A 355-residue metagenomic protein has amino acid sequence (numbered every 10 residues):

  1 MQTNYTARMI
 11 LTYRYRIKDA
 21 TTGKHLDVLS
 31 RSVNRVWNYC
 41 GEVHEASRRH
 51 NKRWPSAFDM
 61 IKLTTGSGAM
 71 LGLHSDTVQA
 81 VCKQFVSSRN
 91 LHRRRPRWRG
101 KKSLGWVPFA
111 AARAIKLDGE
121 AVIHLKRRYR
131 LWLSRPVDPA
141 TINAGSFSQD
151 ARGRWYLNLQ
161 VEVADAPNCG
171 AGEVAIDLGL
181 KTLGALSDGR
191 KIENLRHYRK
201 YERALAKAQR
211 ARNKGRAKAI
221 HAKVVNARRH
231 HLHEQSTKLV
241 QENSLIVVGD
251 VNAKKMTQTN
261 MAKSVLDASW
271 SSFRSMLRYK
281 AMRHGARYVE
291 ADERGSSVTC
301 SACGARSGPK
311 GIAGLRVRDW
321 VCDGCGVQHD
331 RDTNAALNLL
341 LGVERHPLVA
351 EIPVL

Functional and structural regions predicted by a protein language model:
M1-A80: Gly/serine-rich nucleotide phosphate-binding loop at the start of the catalytic core of nucleotide/ADP-ribose-handling
T3-N4, R8-R14, K24-D27, R31 (+3 more regions): Positively charged, helix-rich recognition surfaces that bind polyanionic ligands
K18, H44, F58, S75 (+9 more regions): Intrinsic disorder/low-complexity signal
C40, T77-H92, T333-H346: Stable alpha-helical structural segments in soluble proteins, enriched in small hydrophobic residues
E45-R49, R93-R97, R283-R287: Surface-exposed helix-capping loop/turn segments at secondary-structure junctions
A57-D150: Acidic carboxylate diad motif detector
